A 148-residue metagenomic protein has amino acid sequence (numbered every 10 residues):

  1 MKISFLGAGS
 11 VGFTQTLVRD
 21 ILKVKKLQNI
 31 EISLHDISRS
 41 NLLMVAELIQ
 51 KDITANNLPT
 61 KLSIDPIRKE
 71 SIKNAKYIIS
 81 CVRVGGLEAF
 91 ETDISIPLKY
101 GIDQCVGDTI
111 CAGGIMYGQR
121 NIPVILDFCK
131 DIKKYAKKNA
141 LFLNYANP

Functional and structural regions predicted by a protein language model:
M1-I94, G107-I110, G114-P148: Metallocofactor- and cofactor-centric catalytic cores in central/energy metabolism, strongly enriched
L98-G107: Glycine-/small-residue-rich beta-strand-loop submotif within the FAD-binding core of flavoenzymes
